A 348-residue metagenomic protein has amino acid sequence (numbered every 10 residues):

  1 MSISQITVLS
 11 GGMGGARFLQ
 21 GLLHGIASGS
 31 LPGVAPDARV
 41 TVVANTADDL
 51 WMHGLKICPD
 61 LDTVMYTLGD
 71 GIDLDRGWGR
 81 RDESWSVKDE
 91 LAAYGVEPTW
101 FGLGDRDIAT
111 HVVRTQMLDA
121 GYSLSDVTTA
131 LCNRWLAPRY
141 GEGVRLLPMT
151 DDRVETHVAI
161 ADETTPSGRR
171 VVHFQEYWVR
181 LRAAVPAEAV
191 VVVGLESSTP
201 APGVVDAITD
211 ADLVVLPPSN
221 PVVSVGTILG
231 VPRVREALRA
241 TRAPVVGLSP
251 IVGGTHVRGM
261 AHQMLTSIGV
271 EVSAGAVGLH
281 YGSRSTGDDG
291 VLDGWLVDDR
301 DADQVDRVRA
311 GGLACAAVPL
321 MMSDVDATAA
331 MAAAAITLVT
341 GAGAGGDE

Functional and structural regions predicted by a protein language model:
S2-I6, A38: Extreme N-terminal starter segment of soluble prokaryotic enzymes
F18-A38: A short, Lys/Arg-enriched amphipathic alpha-helix followed by its capping loop at the start of a domain
L19-L23, S224-L238, V305, R309: Short Gly/Thr/Asp-enriched flexible loops that form oxyanion-binding sites at enzyme active sites
P32-P36, A44-V192: Electropositive, gly/pro-rich neighborhoods at or near active sites that engage anionic ligands
P36-A38, T241-V245, L292, L313: A short helix->loop->beta-strand "cap" motif at the edges of active sites that frequently abuts
E188-I208: Active-site glycine-rich loop that binds ribose-phosphate moieties when present
L229-E271: Redox- and metal-dependent alpha/beta enzyme cores, enriched for Fe-S-associated oxidoreductases and cofactor-handling
R258-E348: C-terminal functional extensions of proteins
